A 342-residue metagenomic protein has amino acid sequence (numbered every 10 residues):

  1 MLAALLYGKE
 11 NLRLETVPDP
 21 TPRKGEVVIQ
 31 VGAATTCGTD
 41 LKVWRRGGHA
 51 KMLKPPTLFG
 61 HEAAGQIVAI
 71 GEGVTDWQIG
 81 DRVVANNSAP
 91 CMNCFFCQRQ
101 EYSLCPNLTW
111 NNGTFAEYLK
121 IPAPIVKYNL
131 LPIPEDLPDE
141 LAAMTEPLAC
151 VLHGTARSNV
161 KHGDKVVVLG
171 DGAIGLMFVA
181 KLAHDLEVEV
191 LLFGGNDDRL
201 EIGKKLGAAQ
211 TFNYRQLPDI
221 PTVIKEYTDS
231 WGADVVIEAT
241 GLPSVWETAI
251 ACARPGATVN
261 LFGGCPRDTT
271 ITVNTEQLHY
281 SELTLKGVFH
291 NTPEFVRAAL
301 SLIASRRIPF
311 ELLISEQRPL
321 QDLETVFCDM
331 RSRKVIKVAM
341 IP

Functional and structural regions predicted by a protein language model:
Y7, P18-D19, K54-G60, N107-G113 (+2 more regions): Short Gly/Pro-enriched turn/cap motifs at secondary-structure boundaries
P18-A34, G48-F95, L131-D136: Glycine-rich beta-strand-centered segment in the early N-terminal region that forms part of a ligand/cofactor-binding
R82, L137-L217, T222: Mid-domain Rossmann-like dinucleotide-binding core that forms the NAD(H)/NADP(H) cofactor-binding site
C91-L169: NAD(P)H dinucleotide-binding glycine-rich loop of Rossmann-like/cofactor-binding domains, especially the beta1-alpha1
S158-V160, H184, E201, K205-T284: Glycine-rich cofactor phosphate-binding loops and adjacent beta1-alpha1 units of small-molecule cofactor enzyme domains
N196, C265, N291: Residues in the short beta-alpha loop(s) of Rossmann-like NAD(P)-binding domains
P218, E247-A251, T292-P342: C-terminal hydrophobic helical "lid"/dimerization subdomain of Rossmann-like NAD(P)H-dependent oxidoreductases
